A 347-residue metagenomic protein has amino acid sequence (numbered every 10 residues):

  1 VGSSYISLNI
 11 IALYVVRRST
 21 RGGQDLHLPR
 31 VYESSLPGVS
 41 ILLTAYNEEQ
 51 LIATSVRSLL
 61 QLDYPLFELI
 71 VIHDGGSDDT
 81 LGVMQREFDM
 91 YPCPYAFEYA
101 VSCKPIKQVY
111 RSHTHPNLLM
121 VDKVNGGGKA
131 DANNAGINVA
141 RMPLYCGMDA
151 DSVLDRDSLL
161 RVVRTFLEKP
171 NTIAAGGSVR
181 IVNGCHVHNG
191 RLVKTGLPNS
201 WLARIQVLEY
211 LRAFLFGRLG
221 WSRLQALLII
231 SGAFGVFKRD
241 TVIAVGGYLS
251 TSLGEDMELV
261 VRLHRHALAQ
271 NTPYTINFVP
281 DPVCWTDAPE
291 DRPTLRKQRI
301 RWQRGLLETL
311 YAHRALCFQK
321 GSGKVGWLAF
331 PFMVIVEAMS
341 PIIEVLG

Functional and structural regions predicted by a protein language model:
V1-S35, R218: N-terminal membrane-anchoring/stem segments of glycan-assembly enzymes
G22, L219-A226, A288-G347: Basic/Trp-rich segment in TM-proximal cytosolic loops or flexible interdomain/linker regions
G23-L26, E48-Q61, G82, D131: Short, well-formed alpha-helical segments that are part of the catalytic scaffolds of diverse glycosyltransferases
P37-S40, E68, I243, E258: Cell-envelope/extracellular polymer assembly enzymes that use nucleotide-activated donors
R57-L66, R86-P94: Short, acidic, metal-binding catalytic loop of nucleotide-sugar glycosyltransferases
H73-C93, N125: A conserved acidic beta->alpha catalytic loop
C93-N134, N138, M142, R156-S252 (+3 more regions): Long helical/loop segments within the catalytic core of UDP-sugar-dependent glycosyltransferases, especially the large
Y145: Short aromatic/hydrophobic "clamp" motif used to bind/position activated sugar donors
